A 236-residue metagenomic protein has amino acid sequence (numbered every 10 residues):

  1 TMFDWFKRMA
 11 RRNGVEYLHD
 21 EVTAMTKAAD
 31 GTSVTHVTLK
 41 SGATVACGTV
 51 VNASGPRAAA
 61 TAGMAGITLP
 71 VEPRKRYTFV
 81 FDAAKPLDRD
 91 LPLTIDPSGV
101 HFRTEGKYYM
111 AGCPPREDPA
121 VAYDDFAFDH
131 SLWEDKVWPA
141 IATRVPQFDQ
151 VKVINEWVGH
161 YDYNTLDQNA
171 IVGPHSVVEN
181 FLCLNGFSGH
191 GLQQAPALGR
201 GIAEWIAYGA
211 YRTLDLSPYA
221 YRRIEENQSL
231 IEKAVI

Functional and structural regions predicted by a protein language model:
T1-M9, G55-R57, W133-A140, F187 (+2 more regions): Mid-domain beta-loop-alpha active-site segment that forms a flexible, acidic cofactor/metal-binding surface
T1-N13, H19, E117-D124, E179 (+1 more regions): Helix-loop-beta segment of a Rossmann-like dinucleotide-binding subdomain
T1-S41, V45-T49: Helical element adjacent to the flavin cofactor pocket in flavoenzyme catalytic cores
M9, N13, M64, G201 (+1 more regions): Active-site catalytic microenvironments for nucleophilic, acid-base chemistry
S41-A43, S98, V178, H190: Short acidic/polar mixed-charge low-complexity motifs
S41-D90: Central helical "cap/lid" subdomain
A83-N180: Active-site lid/adjacent beta-loop-alpha segment flanking the redox-cofactor pocket in flavoenzymes
P139-I236: C-terminal catalytic lobe of FAD-dependent flavoproteins
